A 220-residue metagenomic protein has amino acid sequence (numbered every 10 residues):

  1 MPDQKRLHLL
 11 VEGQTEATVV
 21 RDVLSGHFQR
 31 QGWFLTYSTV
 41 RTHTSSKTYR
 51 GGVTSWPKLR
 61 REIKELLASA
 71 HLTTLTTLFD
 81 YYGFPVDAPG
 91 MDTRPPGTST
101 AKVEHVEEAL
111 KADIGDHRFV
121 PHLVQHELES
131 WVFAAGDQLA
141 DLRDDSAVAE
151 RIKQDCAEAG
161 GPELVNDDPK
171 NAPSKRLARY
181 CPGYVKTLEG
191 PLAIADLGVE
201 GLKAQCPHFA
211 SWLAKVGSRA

Functional and structural regions predicted by a protein language model:
M1-Q4, A17-S46, R60-A220: C-terminal accessory helical subdomains adjacent to catalytic cores in phosphodiester- and nucleotide-handling enzymes
R6, L10, Y49: Short, flexible active-site loop motifs that bind/organize anionic cofactors or intermediates
L9-T18: Catalytic nucleophile-elbow at a beta strand-turn-alpha helix junction centered on a G-D-S/GDSL motif, marking
S46-K58: Charged, often glycine-rich, active-site loop that binds/positions anionic groups
